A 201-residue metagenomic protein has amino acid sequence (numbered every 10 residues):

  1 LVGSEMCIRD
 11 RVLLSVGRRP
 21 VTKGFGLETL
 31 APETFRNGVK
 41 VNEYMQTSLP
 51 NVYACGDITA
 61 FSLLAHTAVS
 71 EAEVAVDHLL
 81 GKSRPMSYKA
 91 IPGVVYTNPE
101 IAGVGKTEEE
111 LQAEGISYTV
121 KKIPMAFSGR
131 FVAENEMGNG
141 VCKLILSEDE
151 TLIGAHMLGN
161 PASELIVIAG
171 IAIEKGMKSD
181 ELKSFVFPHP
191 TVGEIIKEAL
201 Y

Functional and structural regions predicted by a protein language model:
L1, V21, G105: Short aromatic/basic micro-patch
L1-I8: Short, small-residue-biased leader/transition segments that mark boundaries at the very start of proteins
V2, E43, E148: A cytosolic small-molecule/anion-sensing beta-strand core signal
S4, F61-V69, D77-E110: Rossmann-like dinucleotide-binding cores of NAD(P)H-dependent redox enzymes
R11-L80: FAD-site-proximal beta/loop scaffold in flavoenzymes
E33-F35, K82-P92, I116-K121: A short alpha-helix-loop-beta-strand transition element characteristic of N-terminal alpha/beta dinucleotide-binding
Q46-T47, N51, S87-Y88, E134-E136: Solvent-exposed alpha-helices and their adjacent loops that cap or buttress functional pockets in soluble metabolic
L80, T97-T107, Q112-Y201: Flexible, glycine-rich terminal cap/loop adjacent to redox cofactors in electron-transfer oxidoreductases
